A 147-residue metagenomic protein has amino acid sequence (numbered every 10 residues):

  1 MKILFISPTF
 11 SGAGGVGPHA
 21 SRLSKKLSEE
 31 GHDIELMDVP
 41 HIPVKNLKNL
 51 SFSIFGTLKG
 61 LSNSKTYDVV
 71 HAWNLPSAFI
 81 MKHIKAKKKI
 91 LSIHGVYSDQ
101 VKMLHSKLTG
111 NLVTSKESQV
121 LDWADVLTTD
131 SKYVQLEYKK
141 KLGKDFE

Functional and structural regions predicted by a protein language model:
M1-P40, K65, V126: N-terminal subdomain of nucleotide-sugar transferases
F5, K59-S77, I90: Short N-terminal targeting/anchoring amphipathic segment
V16-H19, A72-N74, T129-S131: Replace "coordinates the UDP/GDP/TDP-sugar" with "coordinates nucleotide-activated sugar donors
E35-S62, K102-T109: A short, charged, and often flexible helix/loop element on the N-terminal side of the glycosyltransferase catalytic
V44, F79, I93-K107, W123-V126: A short, histidine- and acid-enriched strand-loop-helix "catalytic/donor-clamping" loop that lines the nucleotide-sugar
L58-L61, L108-L127, K141: Membrane-proximal helix-turn-helix segments that form the acceptor-binding/catalytic region of lipid-linked
D68-H71, I84-K102, T128: Active-site proximal beta-strand in glycosyltransferases
Q135-E147: Helix-loop-beta element that forms the nucleotide-linked donor phosphate-binding surface in glycosyltransferases
